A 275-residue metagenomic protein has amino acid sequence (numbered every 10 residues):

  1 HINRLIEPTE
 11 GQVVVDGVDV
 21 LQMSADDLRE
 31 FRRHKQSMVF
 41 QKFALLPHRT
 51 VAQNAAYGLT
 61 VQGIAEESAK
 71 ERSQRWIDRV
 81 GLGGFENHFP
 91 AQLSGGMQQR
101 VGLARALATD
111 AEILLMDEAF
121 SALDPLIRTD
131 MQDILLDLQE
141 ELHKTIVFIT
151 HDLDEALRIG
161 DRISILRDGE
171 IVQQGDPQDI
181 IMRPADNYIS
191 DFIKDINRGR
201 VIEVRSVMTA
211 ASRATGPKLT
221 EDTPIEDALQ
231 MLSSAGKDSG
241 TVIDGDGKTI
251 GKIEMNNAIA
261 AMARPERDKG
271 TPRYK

Functional and structural regions predicted by a protein language model:
N3: Helix-to-loop junction immediately C-terminal to a conserved catalytic motif
V18-D19, A56, T60, A65-F85: Conserved ABC ATPase "signature" region
R33, H88-A91, T109: Conserved signature/switch motifs of ABC ATPase nucleotide-binding domains
F89-L93, M97-Q99: Conserved ABC ATPase signature
Q174-G175, R183, K252: ABC ATPase "signature
T215-D246, E254-K275: The conserved cystathionine-beta-synthase
